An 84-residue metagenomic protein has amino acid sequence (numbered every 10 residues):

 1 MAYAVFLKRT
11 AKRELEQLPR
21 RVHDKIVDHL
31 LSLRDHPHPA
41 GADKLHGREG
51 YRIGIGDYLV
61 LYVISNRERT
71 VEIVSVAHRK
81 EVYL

Functional and structural regions predicted by a protein language model:
M1-Q17, R21-D24, G54-I55, L59 (+1 more regions): Enriched for short, Lys/Arg-rich terminal
H29-I53: A short, surface-exposed loop/turn module that caps and links secondary-structure elements
